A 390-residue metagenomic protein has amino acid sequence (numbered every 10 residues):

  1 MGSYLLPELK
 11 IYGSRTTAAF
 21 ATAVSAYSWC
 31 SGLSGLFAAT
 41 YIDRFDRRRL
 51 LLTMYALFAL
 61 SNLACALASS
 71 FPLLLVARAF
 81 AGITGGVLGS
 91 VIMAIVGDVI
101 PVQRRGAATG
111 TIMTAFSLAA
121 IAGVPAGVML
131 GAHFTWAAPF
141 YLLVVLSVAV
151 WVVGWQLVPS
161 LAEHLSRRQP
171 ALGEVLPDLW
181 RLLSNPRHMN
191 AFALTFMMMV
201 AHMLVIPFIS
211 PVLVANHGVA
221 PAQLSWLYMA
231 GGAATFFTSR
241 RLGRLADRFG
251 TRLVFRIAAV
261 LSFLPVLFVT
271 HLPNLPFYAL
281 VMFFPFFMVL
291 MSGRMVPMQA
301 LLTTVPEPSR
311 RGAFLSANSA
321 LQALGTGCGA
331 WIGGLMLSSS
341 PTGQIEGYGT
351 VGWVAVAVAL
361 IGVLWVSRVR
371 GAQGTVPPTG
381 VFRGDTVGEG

Functional and structural regions predicted by a protein language model:
G2-S3, H188-M229: Extracytoplasmic gate region of multi-pass secondary transporters
S14, D46, L67-L73, G218 (+1 more regions): Helix-breaking motifs and short loop linkers at transmembrane-helix boundaries and internal kinks in secondary membrane
S28-L36, A120-I121, G232-R240, G327: Residue-level signature of mid-helix packing/kink "hotspots" within the transmembrane helices of 12-pass Major
L33-P72: Conserved MFS/SLC helix-loop-helix module at the cytosolic interface between two early adjacent transmembrane helices
A77-A115: Cytoplasmic helix-loop-helix junction between adjacent transmembrane helices in 12-TM secondary transporters
T111-V158: Helix-loop-helix hairpin linking two adjacent transmembrane segments in secondary transporters
S160-F192: Juxtamembrane intracellular "pre-TM" segments in multi-pass secondary transporters
R252-M298: C-terminal transmembrane helical hairpin of 12-TM major facilitator-type secondary transporters
